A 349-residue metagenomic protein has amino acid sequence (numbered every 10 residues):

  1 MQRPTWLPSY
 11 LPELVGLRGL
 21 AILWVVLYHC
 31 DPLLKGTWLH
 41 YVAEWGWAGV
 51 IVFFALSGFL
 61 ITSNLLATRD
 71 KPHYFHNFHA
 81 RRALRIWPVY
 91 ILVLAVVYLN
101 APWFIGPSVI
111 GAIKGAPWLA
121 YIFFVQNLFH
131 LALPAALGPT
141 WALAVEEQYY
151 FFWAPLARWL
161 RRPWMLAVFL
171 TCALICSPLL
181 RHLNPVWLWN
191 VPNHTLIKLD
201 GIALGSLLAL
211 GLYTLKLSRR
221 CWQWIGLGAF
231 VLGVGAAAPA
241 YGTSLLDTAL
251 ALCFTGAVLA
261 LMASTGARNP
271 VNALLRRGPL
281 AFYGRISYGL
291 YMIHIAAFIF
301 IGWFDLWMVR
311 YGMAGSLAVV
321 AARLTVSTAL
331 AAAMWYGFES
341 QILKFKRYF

Functional and structural regions predicted by a protein language model:
M1-G16, L20-G46, I61-F75, L99-W103 (+5 more regions): Alpha-helical transmembrane segments in multi-pass integral membrane proteins
L14, N77-F78, I86, A142 (+3 more regions): Alpha-helical transmembrane segments and their helix-entry boundary regions
R85, V89-Y98, F298: Hydrophobic alpha-helical transmembrane segments in multi-pass membrane proteins
W87, I91, F151-F152, L166-T171 (+2 more regions): Hydrophobic alpha-helical transmembrane segments
G111-Q126: Core domains of carbohydrate- and sulfate-ester-processing enzymes
L128, A132-R158: Function-critical hydrophobic alpha-helical transmembrane segments in multi-pass membrane proteins
A167-I175, I225-V231: Central hydrophobic cores of alpha-helical transmembrane segments in multi-pass integral membrane proteins
